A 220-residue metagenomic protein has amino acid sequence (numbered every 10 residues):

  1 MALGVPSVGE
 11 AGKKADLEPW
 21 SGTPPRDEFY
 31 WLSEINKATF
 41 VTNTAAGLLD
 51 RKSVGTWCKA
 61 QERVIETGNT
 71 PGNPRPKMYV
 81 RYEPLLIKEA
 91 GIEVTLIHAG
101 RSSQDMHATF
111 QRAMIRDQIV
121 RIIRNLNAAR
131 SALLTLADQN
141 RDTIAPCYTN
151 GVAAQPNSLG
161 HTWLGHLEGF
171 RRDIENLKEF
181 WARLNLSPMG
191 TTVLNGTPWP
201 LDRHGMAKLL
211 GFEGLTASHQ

Functional and structural regions predicted by a protein language model:
M1-G196, P200-G214: A helix-coil-helix interface module used to build multimeric assemblies and to scaffold catalytic/cofactor sites
L215-Q220: Short, charge-dense linear interaction motifs
